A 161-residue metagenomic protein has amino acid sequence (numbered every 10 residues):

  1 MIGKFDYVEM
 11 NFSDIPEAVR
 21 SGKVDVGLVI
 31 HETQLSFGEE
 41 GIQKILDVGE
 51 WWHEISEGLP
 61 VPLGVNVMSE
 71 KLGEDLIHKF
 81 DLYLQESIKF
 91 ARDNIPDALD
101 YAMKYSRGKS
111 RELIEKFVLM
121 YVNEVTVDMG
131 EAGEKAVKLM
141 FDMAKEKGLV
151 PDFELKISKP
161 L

Functional and structural regions predicted by a protein language model:
I2-K4, E39-E40: Short, well-ordered coil/turn elements that cap or connect secondary structure elements
G3, G108, L149-V150: Helix N-cap/coil-helix junction residues
G3-F12: Short beta-strand-to-loop elements that line the ligand-binding cleft of bilobed periplasmic-binding protein-like
N11-M103: Pocket-lining segment of extracytoplasmic ligand-binding domains
L72-M143: Secondary-structure end/capping motifs
D142-L161: Conserved C-terminal helix/tail region of periplasmic/extracytoplasmic solute-binding proteins
